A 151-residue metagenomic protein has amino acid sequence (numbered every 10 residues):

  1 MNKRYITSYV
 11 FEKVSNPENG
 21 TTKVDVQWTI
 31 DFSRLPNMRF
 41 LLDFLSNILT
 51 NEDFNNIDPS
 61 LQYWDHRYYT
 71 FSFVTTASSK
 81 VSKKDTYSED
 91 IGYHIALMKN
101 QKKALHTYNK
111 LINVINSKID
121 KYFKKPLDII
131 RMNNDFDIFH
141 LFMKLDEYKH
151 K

Functional and structural regions predicted by a protein language model:
N2-H150: Catalytic phosphate/metal-binding cores of nucleic-acid and nucleotide-processing enzymes, i.e., regions that mediate
